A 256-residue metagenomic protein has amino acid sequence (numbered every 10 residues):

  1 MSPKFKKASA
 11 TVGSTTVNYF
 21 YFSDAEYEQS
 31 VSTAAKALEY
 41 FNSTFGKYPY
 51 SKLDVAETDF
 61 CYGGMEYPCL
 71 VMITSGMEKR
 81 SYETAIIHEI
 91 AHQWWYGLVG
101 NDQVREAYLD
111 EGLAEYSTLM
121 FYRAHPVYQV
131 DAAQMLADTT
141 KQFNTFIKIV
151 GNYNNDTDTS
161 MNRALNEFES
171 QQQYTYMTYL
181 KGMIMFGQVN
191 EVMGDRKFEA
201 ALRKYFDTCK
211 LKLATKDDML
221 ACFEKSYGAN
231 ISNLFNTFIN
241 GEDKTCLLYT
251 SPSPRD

Functional and structural regions predicted by a protein language model:
M1-I87, Y116: Hydrophobic helix-coil surface modules that form long, contiguous segments used for peptide/substrate interaction
F22-E28, V104, Q172-T175, Q188 (+1 more regions): Second-shell loop/turn segments in exported
E28-A35, R80-S81, A85, Y108 (+3 more regions): Soluble non-cytosolic domains of exported or imported proteins
A56-T58, M77-S81, A164-Y174, F206: Active-site-adjacent structural elements in folded domains
M72-Q142: Zinc-dependent metallopeptidase catalytic helix centered on the HExxH motif and its immediate flanking segment
E111, E115-I184, V192, F238-I239: Acidic/His/Gly-enriched intrinsically disordered linker/tail segments that often contain short helix/coil "MoRF-like"
T175-L247: Amphipathic alpha-helical substructures
Y249-D256: Conserved small/polar residues in nucleotide/adenosyl-binding loops
